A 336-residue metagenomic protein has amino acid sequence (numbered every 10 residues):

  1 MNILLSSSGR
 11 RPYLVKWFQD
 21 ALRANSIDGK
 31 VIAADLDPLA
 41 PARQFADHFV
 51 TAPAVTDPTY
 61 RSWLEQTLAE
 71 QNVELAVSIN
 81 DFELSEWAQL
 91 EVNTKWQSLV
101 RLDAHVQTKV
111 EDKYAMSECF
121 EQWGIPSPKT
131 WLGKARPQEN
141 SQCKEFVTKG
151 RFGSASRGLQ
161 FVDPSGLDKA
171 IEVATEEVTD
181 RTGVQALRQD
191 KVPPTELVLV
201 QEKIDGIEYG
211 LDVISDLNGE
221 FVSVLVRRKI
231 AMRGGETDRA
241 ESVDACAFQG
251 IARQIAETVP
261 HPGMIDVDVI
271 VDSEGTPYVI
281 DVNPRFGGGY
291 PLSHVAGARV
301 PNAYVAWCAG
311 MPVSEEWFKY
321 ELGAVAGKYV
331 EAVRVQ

Functional and structural regions predicted by a protein language model:
M1-R101: ATP-binding N-terminal substructure of ATP-dependent carboxylate-amine bond-forming enzymes
L4-L5, L75-S78, P128-T130, L199-Q201 (+1 more regions): Short catalytic-loop micro-motif centered on adjacent basic/acidic residues
D37, N80, R151, K203-I204 (+4 more regions): Anionic group-transfer/hydrolysis microenvironments
Q71, R233-G234, E241-Q336: ATP-dependent carboxylate activation and anion-phosphoryl transfer catalytic cores that bind Mg-ATP to form
Q107-V198, L217-N218, C246: Active-site nucleotide/adenylate-binding loops and adjacent lid/helix of ATP-dependent enzymes
F152-S154, K203-I207, P260-P262: A short catalytic or substrate-binding loop motif that flags glycine-/basic-rich loops and adjacent residues that bind
E172-R253, E257, V271-Y278: Phosphate-binding site of ATP-dependent enzymes
